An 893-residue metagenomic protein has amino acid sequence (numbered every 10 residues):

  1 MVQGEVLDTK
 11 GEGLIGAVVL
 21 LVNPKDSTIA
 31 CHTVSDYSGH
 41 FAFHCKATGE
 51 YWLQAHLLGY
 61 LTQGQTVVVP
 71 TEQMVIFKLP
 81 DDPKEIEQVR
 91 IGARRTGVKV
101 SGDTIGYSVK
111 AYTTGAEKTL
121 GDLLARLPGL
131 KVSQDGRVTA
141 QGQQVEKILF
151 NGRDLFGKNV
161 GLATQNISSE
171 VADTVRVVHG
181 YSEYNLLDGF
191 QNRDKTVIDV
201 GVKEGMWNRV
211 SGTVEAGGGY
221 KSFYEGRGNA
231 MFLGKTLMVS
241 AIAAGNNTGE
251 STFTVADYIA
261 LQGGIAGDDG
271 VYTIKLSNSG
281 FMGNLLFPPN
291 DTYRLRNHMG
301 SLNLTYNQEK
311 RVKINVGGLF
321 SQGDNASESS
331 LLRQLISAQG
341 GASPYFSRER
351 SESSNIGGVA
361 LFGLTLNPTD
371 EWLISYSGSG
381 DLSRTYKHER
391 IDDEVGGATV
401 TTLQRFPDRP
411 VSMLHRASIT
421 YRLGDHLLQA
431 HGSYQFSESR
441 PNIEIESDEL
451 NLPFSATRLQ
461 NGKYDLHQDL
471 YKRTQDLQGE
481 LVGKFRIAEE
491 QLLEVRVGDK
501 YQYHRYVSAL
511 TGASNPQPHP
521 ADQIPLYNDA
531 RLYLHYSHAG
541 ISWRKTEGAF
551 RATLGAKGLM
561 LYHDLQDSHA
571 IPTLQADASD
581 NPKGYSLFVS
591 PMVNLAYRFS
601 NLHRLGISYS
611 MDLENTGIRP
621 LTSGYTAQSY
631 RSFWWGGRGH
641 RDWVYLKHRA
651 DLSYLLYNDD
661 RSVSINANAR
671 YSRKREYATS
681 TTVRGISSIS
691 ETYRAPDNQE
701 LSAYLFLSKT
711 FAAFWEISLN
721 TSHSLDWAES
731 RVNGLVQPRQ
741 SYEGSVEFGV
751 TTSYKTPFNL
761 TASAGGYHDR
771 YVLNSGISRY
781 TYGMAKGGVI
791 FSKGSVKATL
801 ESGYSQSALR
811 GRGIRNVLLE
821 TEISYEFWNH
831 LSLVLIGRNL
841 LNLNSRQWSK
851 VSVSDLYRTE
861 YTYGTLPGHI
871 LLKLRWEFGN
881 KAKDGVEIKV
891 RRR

Functional and structural regions predicted by a protein language model:
Q3-I15: Structural motif
G11, Y37-H40, L61, T66-V68 (+19 more regions): Membrane-proximal, glycine/serine-rich, low-complexity loop/turn segments characteristic of large bacterial
V22-T28, E50-T66: A short, solvent-exposed loop/turn motif at the edges and junctions of modular extracellular/periplasmic domains
K25-H40: Short, acidic Ser/Thr/Gly-rich low-complexity loop/linker segments typical of extracellular and cell-surface proteins
D188-G189, T252-Y258, S327-P344, Y386-G396 (+14 more regions): Outer-membrane beta-barrel translocator domains and adjoining extracellular loop/strand segments of Gram-negative
G218, T292-R294, R350-S354, R405-V411 (+10 more regions): Replace "Gram-negative outer membrane beta-barrel proteins" with "bacterial and organellar outer membrane beta-barrel
R348, D522-L526, W643, S662-P757: Outer membrane beta-barrel strand-and-loop segments of large Gram-negative receptors, especially TonB-dependent
S745-H768, I777-R893: Conserved C-terminal beta-signal and adjacent last beta-strands/turns of outer-membrane beta-barrel proteins
